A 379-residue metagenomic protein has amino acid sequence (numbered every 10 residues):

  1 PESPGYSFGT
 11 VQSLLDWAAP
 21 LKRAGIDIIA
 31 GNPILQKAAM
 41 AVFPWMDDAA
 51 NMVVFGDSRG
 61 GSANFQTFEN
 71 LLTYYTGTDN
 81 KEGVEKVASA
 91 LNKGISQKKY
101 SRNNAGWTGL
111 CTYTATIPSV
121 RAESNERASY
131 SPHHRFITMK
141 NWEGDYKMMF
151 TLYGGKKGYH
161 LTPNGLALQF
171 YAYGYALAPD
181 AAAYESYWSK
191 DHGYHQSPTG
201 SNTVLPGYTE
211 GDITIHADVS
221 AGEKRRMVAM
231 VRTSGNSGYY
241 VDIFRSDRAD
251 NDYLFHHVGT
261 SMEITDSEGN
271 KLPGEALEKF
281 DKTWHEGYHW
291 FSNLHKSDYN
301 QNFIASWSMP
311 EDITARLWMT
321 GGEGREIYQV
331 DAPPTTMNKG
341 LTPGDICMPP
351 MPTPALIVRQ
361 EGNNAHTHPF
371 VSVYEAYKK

Functional and structural regions predicted by a protein language model:
E2-K379: Extended polysaccharide-engagement surfaces of secreted carbohydrate-active enzymes
